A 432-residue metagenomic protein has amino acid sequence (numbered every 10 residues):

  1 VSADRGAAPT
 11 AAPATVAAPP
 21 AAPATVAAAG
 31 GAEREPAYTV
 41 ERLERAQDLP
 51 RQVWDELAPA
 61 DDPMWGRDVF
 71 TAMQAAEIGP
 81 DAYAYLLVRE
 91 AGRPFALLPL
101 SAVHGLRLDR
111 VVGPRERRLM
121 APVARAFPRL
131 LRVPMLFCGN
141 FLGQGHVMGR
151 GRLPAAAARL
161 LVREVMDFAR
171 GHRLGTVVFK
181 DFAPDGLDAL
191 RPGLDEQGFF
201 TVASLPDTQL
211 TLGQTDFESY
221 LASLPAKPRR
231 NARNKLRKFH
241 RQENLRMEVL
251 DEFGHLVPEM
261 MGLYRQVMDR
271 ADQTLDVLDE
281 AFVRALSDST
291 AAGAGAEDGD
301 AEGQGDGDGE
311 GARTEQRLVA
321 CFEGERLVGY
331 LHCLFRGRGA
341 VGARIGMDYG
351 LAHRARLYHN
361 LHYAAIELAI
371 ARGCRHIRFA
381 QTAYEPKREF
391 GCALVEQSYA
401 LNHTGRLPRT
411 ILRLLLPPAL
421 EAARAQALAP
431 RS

Functional and structural regions predicted by a protein language model:
V1-A8, A24-A32, M120-L136, V165 (+5 more regions): Intrinsically disordered, low-complexity boundary segments flanking structured domains
S2-P9, A27-Y38, A102-G105, Q144 (+4 more regions): Active-site/acyl-donor-binding loops of N-acyltransferases
R5-E33, A292-R313: Intrinsically disordered, low-complexity terminal tails and inter-domain linkers enriched for S/T/G/P/D/E
P36-E116, M166, G175-H353: A conserved beta-strand-loop-helix scaffold within acyl/acetyltransferase catalytic domains
T71-Q74, R117-L119, A126-V133, T208-L212 (+7 more regions): Short C-terminal domain-edge/linker segments immediately following a structured domain
D81-A84, R89-E90, F95, S101-T201 (+1 more regions): Acyl-donor binding region in acyl/amide transferases
R265-D272, D288-A291, R326, H332-C333 (+7 more regions): Hydrophobic alpha-helix feature that most strongly marks membrane-spanning transmembrane helices and their immediate
